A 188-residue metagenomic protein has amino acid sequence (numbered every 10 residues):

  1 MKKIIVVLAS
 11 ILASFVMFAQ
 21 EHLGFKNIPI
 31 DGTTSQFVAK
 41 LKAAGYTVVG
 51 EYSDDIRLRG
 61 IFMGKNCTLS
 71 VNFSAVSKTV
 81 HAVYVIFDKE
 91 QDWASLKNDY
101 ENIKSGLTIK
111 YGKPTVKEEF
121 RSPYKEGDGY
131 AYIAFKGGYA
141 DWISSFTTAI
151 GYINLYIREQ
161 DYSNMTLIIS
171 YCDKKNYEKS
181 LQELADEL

Functional and structural regions predicted by a protein language model:
I4-M17: Sec-dependent N-terminal signal peptides
L8, N27, K136-G137: Alpha-helical interaction segments
A19-E21: Boundary at the C-terminal end of the N-terminal hydrophobic targeting segment
F25-G32: Periplasmic/extracytosolic POTRA-like scaffold domains at the N-termini of outer-membrane and outer-envelope
T33-T79, Y84-L188: A cross-family detector of function-defining hotspots
